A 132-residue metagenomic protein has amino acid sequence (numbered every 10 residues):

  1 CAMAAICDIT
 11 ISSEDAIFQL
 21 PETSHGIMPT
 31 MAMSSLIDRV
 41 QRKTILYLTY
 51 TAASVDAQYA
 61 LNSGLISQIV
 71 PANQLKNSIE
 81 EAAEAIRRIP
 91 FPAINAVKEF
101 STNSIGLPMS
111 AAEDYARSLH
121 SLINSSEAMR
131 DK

Functional and structural regions predicted by a protein language model:
C1-F91: Crotonase-fold acyl-CoA enzyme core
A52-Q58, N73, N77, E81-K132: C-terminal alpha-helix plus adjacent terminal tail
